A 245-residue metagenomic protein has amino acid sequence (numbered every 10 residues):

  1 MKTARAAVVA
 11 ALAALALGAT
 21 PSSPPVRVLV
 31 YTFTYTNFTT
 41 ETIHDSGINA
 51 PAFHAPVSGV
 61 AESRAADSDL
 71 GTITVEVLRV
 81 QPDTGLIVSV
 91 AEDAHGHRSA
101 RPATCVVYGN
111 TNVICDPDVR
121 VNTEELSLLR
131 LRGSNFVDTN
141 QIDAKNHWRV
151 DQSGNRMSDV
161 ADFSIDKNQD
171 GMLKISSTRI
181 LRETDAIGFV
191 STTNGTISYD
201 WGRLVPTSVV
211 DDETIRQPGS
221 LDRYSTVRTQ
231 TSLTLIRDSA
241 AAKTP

Functional and structural regions predicted by a protein language model:
M1, A16-G18, G154: Short, flexible coil/linker elements and helix-boundary hinge sites characteristic of intrinsically disordered
M1-V8: Bacterial N-terminal signal peptides that target proteins for export
V9-T20: Hydrophobic h-region of N-terminal signal peptides that target proteins for export in Gram-negative bacteria
T20-P245: Signature of exported/secreted
